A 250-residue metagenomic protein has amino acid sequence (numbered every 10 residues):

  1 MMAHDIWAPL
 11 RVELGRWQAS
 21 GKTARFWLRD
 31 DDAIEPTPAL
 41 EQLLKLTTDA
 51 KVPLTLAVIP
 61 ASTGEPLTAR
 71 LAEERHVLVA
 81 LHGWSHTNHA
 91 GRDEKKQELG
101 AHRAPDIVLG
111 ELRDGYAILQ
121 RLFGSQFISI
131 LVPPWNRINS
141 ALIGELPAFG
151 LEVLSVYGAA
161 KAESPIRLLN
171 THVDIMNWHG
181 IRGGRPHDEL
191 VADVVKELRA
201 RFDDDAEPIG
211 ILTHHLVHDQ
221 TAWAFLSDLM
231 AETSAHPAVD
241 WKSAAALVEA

Functional and structural regions predicted by a protein language model:
M2-L78, F127-I128, I211: Active-site beta->alpha N-cap acidic-glycine motif
L10-E13, T63-A72, V153-L168, E189-A200: Alpha-helical scaffolding within the catalytic cores of extracellular/periplasmic polymer-degrading hydrolases
L14, L40, L44, T68-A72 (+3 more regions): Generic structural signal for well-ordered alpha-helices, preferentially at hydrophobic/aromatic core positions
R16-G21, V153-L154, D204-A250: C-terminal domain-boundary segment and adjacent tail
A50-P53, A57-G144, E163-S164, V173-H179 (+1 more regions): Metal-dependent polysaccharide deacetylase catalytic core of the NodB/CE4 family, i.e., the active-site-bearing domain
N136-E152, S227-D228: Short, electropositive alpha-helical surface patch
P147-H187, D240-A245: His/Asp/Glu-enriched short active-site or ligand-binding loop at hydrolase and phosphoryl-transfer sites
L169-L216, T221: A conserved mid-domain beta-alpha-beta active-site/ligand-binding segment of alpha/beta enzyme cores
